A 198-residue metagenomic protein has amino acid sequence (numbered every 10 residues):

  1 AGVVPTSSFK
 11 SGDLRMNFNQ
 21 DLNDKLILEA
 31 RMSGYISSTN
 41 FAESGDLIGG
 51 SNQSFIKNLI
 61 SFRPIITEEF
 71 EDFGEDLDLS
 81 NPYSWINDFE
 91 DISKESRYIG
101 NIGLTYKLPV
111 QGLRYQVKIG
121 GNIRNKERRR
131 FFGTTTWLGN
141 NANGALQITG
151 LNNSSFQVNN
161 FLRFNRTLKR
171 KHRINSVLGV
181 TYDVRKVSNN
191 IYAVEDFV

Functional and structural regions predicted by a protein language model:
V4-P5, D13, N17-I99, R114-V198: Surface-exposed loop/interface segments of Gram-negative outer-membrane beta-barrel transport/assembly proteins
L108-V110: A generic beta-sheet turn/junction motif
